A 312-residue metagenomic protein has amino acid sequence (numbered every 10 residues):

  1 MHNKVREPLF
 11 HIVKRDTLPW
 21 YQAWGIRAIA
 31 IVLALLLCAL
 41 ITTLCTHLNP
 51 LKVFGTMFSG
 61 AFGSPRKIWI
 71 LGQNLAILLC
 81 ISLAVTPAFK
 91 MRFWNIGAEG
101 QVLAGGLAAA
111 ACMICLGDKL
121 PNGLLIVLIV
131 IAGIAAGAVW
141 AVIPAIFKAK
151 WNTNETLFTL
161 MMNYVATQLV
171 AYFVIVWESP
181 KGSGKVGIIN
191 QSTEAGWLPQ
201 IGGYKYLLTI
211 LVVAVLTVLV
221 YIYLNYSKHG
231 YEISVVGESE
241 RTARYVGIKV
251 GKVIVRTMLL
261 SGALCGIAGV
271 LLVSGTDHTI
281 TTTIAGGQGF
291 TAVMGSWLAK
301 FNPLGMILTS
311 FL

Functional and structural regions predicted by a protein language model:
H2, F10-C80, G123-L124: Membrane-interfacial amphipathic/re-entrant helices at transmembrane-helix boundaries
D16-V32, K150-M162, G251: Alpha-helical transmembrane segments and their helix-start/interface "positive-inside/aromatic belt" motifs in integral
R27, I70, N74, A98-G106 (+6 more regions): Alpha-helical transmembrane segments of multi-pass membrane proteins, especially transporters and channels
R27-T43, L79-V85, G106-C112, G133-V139 (+4 more regions): Hydrophobic core segments of alpha-helical transmembrane domains in multi-pass membrane transport and ion-translocation
T42-T46, T56-L116, V130, I134-T153 (+1 more regions): Single transmembrane alpha-helix segments in multi-pass membrane proteins
P65, E155-Y226, T279: Transmembrane helix-bundle core of multi-pass membrane transporters and related energy-transducing complexes
G202-T279, P303-I307: Helix-loop-helix "hairpin" substructures at the membrane interface of multi-pass membrane proteins
S274-L304, T309: Glycine-rich helix-loop "coupling/hinge" segments at transmembrane-helix boundaries in multipass transporters
